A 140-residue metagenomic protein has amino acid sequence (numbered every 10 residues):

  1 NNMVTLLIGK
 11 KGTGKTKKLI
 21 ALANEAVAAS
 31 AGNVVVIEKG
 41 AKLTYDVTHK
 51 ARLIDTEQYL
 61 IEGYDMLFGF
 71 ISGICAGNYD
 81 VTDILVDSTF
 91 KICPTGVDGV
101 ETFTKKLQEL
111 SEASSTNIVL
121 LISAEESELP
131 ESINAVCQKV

Functional and structural regions predicted by a protein language model:
M3-G73, S127-S132, C137: Conserved P-loop
G32-V34, T82, I118: Hydrophobic anchor at the start of a short beta-strand that flanks the dinucleotide cofactor-binding loop
K50, I84-V86: A short glycine/small-residue-enriched secondary-structure motif
V86-V140: Replace "adjacent to P-loop NTPase cores in ATP/GTP-dependent enzymes" with "adjacent to NTP-binding cores
